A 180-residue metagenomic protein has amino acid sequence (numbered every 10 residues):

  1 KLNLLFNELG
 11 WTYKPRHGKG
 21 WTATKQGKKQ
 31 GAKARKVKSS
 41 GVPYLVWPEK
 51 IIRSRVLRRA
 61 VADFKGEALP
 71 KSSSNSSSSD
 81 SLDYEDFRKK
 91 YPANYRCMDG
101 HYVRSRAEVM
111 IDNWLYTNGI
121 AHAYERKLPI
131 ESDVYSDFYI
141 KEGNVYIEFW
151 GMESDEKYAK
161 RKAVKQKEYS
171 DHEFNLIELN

Functional and structural regions predicted by a protein language model:
K1-E85: Positively charged, aromatic-accented nucleic-acid-binding surfaces
N3, D112, K165-Q166: Short amphipathic alpha-helical segments and helix-helix/interface helices
N7, Y116, S170: Anion (oxyanion) recognition and catalysis
T12, I120-A121, N175: Residue-level detector of anion-binding/catalytic polar loops
P70-A121: Solvent-exposed, charged helical/coil patches that constitute nucleic-acid or partner-interaction surfaces
H101-V103, W114-G143: Active-site metal-binding core of divalent-cation-utilizing nuclease and nuclease-like domains
K127, Y135-Q166: Short beta-strand-loop-alpha-helix junction that forms the active-site gateway of nucleic-acid-processing nucleases
S170-N180: Basic, glycine-rich
